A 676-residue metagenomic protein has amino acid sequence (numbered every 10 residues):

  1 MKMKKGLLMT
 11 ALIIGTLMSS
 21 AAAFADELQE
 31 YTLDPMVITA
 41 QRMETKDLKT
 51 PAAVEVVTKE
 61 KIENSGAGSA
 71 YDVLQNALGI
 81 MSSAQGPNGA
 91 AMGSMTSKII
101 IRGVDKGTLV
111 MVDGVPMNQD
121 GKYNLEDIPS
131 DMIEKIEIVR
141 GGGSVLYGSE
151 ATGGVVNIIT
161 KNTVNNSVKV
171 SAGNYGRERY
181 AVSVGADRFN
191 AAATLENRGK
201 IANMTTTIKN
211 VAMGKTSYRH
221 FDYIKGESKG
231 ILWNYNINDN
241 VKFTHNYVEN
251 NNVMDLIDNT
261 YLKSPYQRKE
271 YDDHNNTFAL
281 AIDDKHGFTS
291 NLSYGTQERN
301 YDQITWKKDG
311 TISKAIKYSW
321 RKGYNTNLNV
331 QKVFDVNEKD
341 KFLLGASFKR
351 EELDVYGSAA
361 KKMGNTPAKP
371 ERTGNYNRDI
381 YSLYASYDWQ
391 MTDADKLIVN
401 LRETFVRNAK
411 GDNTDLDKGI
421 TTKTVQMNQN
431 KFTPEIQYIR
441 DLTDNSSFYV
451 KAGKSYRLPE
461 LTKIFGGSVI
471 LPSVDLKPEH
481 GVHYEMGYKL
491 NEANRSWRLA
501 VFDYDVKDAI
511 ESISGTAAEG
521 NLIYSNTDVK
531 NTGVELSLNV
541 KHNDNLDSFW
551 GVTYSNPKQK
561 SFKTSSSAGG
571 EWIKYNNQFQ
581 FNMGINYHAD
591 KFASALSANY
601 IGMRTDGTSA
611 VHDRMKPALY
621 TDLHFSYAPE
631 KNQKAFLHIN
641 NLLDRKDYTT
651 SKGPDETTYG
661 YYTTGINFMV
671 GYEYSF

Functional and structural regions predicted by a protein language model:
Y71, Q75-V115, E134: Extracytoplasmic beta-strand/coil segments of soluble accessory domains associated with Gram-negative outer-membrane
K98, V115-R140, I158: Short acidic/polar hinge/loop motifs at secondary-structure boundaries that mediate gating or recognition
Q119, M132-I133, V145-N157, K161-T205 (+2 more regions): Outer-membrane beta-barrel translocator/receptor signature
N165, G185-Y271: Periplasmic-side early beta-strands and strand-to-turn transitions of outer-membrane beta-barrels
N190, N234-N251, Y271-K418, K423 (+8 more regions): Face-selective signature of the C-terminal outer-membrane beta-barrel domain
M204-T205, M603-T605, S626-F676: C-terminal beta-signal and adjacent terminal beta-strands/loops of Gram-negative outer-membrane beta-barrel proteins
E298, E352-M363, F405-K418, Q426 (+7 more regions): Surface-exposed extracellular loop regions of Gram-negative outer-membrane beta-barrel proteins, predominantly
Q390-L397, V406, D503-D505, Y524-S609 (+4 more regions): Gram-negative outer-membrane beta-barrel transporters
